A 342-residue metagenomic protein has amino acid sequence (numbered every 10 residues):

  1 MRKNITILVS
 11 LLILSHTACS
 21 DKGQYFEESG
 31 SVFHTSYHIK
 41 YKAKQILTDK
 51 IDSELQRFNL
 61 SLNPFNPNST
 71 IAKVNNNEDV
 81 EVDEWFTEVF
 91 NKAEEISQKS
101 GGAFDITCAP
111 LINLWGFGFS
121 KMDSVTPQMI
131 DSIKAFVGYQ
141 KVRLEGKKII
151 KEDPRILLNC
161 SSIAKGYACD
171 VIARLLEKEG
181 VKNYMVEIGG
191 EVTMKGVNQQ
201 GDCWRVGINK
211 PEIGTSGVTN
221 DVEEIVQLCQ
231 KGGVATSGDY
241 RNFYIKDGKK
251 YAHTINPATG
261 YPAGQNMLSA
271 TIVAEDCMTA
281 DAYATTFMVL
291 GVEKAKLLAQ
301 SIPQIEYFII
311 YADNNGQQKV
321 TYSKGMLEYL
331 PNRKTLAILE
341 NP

Functional and structural regions predicted by a protein language model:
R2-T6, H16-P342: Mature catalytic core of soluble alpha/beta enzymes
V9-I13: Hydrophobic helical h-region of N-terminal Sec-dependent signal peptides in bacterial secretory/periplasmic proteins
